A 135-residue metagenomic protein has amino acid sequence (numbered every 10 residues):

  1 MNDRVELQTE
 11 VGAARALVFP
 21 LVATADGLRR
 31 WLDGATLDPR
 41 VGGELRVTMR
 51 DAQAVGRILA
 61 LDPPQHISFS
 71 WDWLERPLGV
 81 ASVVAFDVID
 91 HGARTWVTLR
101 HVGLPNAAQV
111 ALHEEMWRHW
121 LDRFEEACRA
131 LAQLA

Functional and structural regions predicted by a protein language model:
M1-T36: Hydrophobic ligand-binding cavity/cleft-lining segments
N2-R4, Q8, A13, G43-L45 (+3 more regions): Charge-dense, helix-prone N-terminal extensions
N2-R4, T98-G103: A short small-residue
L17, V83-A85, R123: Alpha-helical elements of Rossmann-like donor-binding domains used by nucleotide-donor carbohydrate transfer enzymes
V18, L28, L45, I58 (+4 more regions): Hydrophobic pocket/interface hotspot
P20-D33, P63, R118-R129: Short, intrinsically disordered, mixed-charge
D33-P39, T48-W96, V102: Hydrophobic-ligand binding "helix-grip"
G103-A135: A conserved amphipathic terminal alpha-helix motif
